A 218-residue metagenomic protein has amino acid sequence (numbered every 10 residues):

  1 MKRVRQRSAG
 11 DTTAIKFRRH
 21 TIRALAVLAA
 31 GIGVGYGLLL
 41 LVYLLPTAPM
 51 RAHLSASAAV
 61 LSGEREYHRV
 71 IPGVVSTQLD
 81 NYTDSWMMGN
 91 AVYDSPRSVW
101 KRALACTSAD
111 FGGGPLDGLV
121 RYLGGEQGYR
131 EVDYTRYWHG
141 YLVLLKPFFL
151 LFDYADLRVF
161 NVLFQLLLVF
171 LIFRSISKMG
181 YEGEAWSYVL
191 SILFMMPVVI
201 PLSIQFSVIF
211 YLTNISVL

Functional and structural regions predicted by a protein language model:
M1-P46: Start-transfer (signal-anchor) and selected internal transmembrane alpha helices of multi-pass inner/ER membrane
V42-S62: Alpha-helical transmembrane signal-anchor/signal-peptide segments
S62-Y134: Interfacial juxtamembrane loops and adjacent helix segments that form the catalytic/substrate-binding surfaces
R136, V143-N161: Juxtamembrane segments of multi-pass membrane glycosylation machinery that transfer sugars from lipid-linked donors
L142-K146, L167-F170, L190-P197, V217: Hydrophobic, membrane-inserted alpha-helices
V162-G183: Transmembrane-helix motifs of polytopic, lipid-linked glycan transferases
M179, S191-L218: Membrane-interface micro-motifs in multi-pass membrane enzymes
E184-S187, L218: Short hydrophobic alpha-helices at membrane interfaces in multi-pass membrane enzymes
